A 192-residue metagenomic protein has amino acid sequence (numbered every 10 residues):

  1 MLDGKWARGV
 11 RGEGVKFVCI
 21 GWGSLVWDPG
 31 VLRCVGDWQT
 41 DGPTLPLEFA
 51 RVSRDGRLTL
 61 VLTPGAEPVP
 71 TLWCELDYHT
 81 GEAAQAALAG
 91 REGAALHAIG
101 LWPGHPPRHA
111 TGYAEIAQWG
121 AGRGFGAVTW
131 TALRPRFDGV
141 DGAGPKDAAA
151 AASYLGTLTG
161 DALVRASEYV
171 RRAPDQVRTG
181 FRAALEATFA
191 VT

Functional and structural regions predicted by a protein language model:
L2-T192: A glycine-rich, hydrophobic/aromatic-adjacent loop/helix-cap motif
